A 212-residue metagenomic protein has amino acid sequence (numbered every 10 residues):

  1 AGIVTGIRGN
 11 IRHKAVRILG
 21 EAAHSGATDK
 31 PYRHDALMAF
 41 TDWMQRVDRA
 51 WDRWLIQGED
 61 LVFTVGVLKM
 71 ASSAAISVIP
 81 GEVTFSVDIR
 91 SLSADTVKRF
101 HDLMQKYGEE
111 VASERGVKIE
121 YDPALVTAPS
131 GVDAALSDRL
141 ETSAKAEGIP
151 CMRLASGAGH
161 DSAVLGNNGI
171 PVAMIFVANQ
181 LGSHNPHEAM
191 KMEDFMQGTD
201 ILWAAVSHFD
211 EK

Functional and structural regions predicted by a protein language model:
A1-A94: Midchain, well-structured core segments that form catalytic/ion-binding scaffolds
A27, R49-V65, A75, V111-D122 (+2 more regions): Flexible, glycine/charged-enriched surface loops at secondary-structure junctions
V62-S73, I89-S93, K118-S137, S162-A163: A short beta-alpha structural unit
A94-F100: Short, conserved charged micro-motifs
F100-E109: Short amphipathic alpha-helices in soluble, non-transmembrane regions that often serve as interface/regulatory elements
C151-I201: Zn-dependent metallopeptidase/amidohydrolase metal-coordination segment
I201-F209: C-terminal alpha-helix
